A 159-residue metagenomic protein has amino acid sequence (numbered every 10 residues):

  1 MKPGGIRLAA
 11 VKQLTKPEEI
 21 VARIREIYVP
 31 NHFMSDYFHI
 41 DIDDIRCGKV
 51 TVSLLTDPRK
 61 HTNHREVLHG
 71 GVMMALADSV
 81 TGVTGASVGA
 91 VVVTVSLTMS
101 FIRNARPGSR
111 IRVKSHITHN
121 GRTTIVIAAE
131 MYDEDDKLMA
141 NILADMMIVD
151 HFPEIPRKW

Functional and structural regions predicted by a protein language model:
M1-W159: Terminal targeting signals and extreme-terminal segments of soluble enzymes
